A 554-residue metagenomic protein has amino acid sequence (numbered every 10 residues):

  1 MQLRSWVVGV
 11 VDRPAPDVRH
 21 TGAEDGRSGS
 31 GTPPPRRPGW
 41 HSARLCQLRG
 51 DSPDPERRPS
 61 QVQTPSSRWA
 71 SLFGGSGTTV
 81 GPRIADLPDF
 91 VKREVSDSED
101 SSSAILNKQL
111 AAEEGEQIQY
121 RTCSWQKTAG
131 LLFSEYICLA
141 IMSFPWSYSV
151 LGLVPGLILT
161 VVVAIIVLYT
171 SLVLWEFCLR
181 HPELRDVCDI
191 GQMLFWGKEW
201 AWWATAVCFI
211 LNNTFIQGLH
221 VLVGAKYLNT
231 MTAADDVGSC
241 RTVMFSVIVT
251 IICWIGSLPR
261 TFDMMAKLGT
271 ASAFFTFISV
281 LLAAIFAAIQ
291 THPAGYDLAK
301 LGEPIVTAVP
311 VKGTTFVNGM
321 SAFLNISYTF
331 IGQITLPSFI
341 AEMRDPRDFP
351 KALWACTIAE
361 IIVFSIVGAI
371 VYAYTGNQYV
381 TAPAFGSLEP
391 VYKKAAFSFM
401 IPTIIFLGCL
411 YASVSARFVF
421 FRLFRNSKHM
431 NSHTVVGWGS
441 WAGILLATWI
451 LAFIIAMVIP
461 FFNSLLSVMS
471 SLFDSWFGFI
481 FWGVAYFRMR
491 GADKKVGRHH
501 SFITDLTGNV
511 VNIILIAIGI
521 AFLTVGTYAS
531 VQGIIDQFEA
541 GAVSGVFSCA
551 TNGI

Functional and structural regions predicted by a protein language model:
M1-M457, S467, F477-I554: Intrinsically disordered, low-complexity regions flanking or connecting the multi-pass transmembrane cores of membrane
F461: Conserved tryptophan-centered aromatic signature that marks the ligand-binding surface of SH3 and related Trp-rich
S464: Conserved active-site beta-strand-loop modules that form the wall/rim of enzyme catalytic pockets and either contain
S470: Active-site proximal loops enriched in glycine and acidic residues that flank catalytic Cys/His/Asp and coordinate
D474: Claisen-condensing/thiolase-fold acyl-transfer catalytic domains that form or cleave C-C bonds in fatty acid
